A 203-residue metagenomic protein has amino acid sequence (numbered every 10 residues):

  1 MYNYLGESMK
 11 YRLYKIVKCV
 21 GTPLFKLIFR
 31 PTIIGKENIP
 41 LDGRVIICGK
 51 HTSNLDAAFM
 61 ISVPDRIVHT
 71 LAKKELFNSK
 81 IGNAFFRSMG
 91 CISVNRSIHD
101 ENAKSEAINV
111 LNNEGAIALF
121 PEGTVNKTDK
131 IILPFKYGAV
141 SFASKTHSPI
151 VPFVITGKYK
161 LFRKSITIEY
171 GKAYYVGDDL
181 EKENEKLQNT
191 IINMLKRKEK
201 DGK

Functional and structural regions predicted by a protein language model:
Y2-R30: N-terminal membrane-anchoring alpha-helices
N3-R12, K104-K203: Non-catalytic C-terminal accessory region of glycerolipid acyltransferases and related lyso-lipid remodeling enzymes
C19, K26, L41-I98: Catalytic core of membrane glycerolipid acyltransferases/transacylases, capturing the structured, soluble-facing
K26-I34, I98-E101: Short gly/ser/thr-rich secondary-structure transition/capping motifs
F29, V68, I166: Small-molecule pocket liners
I33-I34, I92-N95, V176: Short acidic-hydrophobic, aromatic-tinged amphipathic segments that line or gate anion-handling sites
G35, A72-K73, G90, F120-P121 (+1 more regions): A secondary-structure boundary/capping signal
K36-P40: Glycine-rich helix-loop-beta junction characteristic of Rossmann-like nucleotide cofactor-binding loops
